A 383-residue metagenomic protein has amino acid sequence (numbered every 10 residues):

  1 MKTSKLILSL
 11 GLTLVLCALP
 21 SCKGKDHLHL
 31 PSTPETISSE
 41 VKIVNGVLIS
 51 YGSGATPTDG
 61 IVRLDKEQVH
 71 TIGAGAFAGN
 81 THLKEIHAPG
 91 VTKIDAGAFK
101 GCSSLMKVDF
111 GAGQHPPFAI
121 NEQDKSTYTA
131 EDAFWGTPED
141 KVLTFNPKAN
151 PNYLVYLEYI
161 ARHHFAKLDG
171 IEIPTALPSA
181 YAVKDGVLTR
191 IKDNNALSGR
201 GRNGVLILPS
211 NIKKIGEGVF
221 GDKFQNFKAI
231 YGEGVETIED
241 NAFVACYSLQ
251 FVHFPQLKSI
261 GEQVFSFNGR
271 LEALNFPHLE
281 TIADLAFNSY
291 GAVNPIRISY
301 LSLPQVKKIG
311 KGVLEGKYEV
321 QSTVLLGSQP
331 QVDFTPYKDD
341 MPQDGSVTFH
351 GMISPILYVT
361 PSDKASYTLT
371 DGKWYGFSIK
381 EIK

Functional and structural regions predicted by a protein language model:
T3-L6, A18-E40, G46: Bacterial Sec-dependent N-terminal signal peptides
L6-L14: Sec-dependent N-terminal signal peptides
I37-V44, A55-T71, T81-K93, S103-Y128 (+10 more regions): Structural signature of tandem-repeat unit edges
N121-Q123, D132-G136, Y159-H163, F265 (+5 more regions): A structural signal for leucine-rich repeat
T368, Y375-K383: Solvent-exposed adhesion/ligand-recognition segments of exported proteins
